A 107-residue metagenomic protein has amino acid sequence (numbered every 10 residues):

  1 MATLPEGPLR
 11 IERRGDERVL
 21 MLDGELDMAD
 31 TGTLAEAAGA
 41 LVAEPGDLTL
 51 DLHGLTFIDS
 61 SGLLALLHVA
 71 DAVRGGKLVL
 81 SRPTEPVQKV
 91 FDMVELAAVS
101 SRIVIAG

Functional and structural regions predicted by a protein language model:
M1-I58, H68-G107: STAS-like cytosolic regulatory interaction modules
